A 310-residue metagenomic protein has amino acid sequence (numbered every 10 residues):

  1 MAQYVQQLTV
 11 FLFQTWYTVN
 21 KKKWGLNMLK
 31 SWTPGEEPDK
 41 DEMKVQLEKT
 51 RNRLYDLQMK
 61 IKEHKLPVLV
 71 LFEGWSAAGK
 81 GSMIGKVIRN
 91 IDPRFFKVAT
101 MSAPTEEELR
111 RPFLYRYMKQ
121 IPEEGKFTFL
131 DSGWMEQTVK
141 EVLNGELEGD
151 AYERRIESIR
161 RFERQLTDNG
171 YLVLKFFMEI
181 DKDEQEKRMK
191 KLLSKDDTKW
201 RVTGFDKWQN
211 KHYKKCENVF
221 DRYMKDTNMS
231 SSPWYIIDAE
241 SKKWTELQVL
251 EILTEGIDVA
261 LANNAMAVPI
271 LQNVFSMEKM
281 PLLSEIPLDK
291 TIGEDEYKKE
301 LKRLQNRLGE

Functional and structural regions predicted by a protein language model:
Y4-L8: Cationic, low-complexity basic patches in intrinsically disordered or flexible, solvent-exposed regions
Q14-E310: Glycine-rich phosphate-binding loop of ATP-dependent small-molecule kinases
